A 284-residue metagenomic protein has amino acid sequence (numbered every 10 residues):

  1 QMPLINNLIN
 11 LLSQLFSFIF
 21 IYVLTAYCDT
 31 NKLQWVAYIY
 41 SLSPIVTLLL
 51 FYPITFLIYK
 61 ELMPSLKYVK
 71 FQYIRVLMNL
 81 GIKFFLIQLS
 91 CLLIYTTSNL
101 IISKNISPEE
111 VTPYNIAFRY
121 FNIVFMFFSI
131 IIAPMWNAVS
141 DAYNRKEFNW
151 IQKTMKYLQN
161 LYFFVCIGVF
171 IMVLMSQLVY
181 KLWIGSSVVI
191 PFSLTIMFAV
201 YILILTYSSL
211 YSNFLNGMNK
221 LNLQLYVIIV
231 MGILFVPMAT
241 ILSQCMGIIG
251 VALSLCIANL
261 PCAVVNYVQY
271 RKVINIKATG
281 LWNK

Functional and structural regions predicted by a protein language model:
Q1-L12, V200-V230: Membrane-interface junctions at transmembrane-helix termini in multi-pass inner-membrane proteins
N7-I58, M231, I248-K272: Hydrophobic alpha-helical transmembrane segments
F18, N79-E109, R119, M231 (+4 more regions): Signature of the first transmembrane helix
V23, L49-L50, F128, K156-S187 (+2 more regions): Alpha-helical transmembrane segments of multi-pass membrane transport and lipid-handling proteins
V23-T30, L89-I123, D141-A142, Y180-I184 (+1 more regions): Helix-terminus/linker motif at the lipid-water interface of multi-pass membrane proteins
Y27-Y40, F51-C91, Y95, A138 (+2 more regions): Interhelical loop/hinge segments that connect adjacent transmembrane helices in multipass membrane
I39, I82-K83, S98-L100, T112-F128 (+2 more regions): Alpha-helical transmembrane segments of polytopic membrane transporters and translocases
Y59-K60, N122-R145, F214-G217: Helix-loop junctions and terminal segments of transmembrane helices in multi-pass membrane transport/translocation
